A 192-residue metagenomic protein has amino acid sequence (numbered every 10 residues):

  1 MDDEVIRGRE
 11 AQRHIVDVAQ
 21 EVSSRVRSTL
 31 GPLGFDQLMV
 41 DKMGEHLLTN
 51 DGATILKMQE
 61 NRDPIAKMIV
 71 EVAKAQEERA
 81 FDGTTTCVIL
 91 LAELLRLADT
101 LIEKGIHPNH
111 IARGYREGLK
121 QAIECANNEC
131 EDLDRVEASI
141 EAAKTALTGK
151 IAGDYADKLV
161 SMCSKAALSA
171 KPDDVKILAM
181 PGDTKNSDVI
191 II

Functional and structural regions predicted by a protein language model:
M1-L48, G52-A53, L119-I192: Extended amphipathic alpha-helical scaffolds
R7-R9, I55-Q59, A73-G83, N109 (+1 more regions): A short glycine/serine-rich beta->alpha loop
S24, E71-E78, A92-T100: Short glycine/serine- and small hydrophobic-enriched flexible loop segments
M43-E77: Glycine-rich oxoanion-binding loops at beta->alpha junctions
K67, D82-R96: Elongated alpha-helical scaffolds
T85-T86, N109-R113, D157: Short, solvent-exposed positions on alpha-helices
L95-L133: Hydrophobic or amphipathic alpha-helical targeting/insertion segments
